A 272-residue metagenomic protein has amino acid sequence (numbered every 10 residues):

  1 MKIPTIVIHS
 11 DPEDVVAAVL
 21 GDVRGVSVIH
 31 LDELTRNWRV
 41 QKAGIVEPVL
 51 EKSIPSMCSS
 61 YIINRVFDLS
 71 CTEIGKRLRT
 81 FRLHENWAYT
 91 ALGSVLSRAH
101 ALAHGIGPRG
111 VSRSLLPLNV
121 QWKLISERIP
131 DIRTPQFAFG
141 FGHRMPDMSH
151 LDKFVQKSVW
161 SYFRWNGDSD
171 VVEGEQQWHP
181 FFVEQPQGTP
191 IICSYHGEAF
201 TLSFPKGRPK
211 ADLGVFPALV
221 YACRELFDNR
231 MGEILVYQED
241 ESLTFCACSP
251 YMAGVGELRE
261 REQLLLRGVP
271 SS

Functional and structural regions predicted by a protein language model:
M1-I6: Extreme N-terminal starter segment of soluble prokaryotic enzymes
D11-G21, D32-M148: Conserved N-proximal alpha/beta basic substrate-recognition cap immediately N-terminal to, or forming the N-lobe
V23-V26: Domain-scale, conserved, charged regions that form catalytic cores and adjacent regulatory/interaction surfaces
I45, A199-T201, E241-T244: Hydrophobic residues embedded in beta-strands of well-ordered beta-sheets
I129-R133, E225-R230: Short secondary-structure junctions
M148-N229, Q238: Phosphate-binding site of ATP-dependent enzymes
E225-N229, Q238-S272: C-terminal active-site "lid" helix and adjoining low-complexity regulatory extension at the edge of ATP-using catalytic
L235: Active-site anion-handling motifs in enzyme catalytic cores
